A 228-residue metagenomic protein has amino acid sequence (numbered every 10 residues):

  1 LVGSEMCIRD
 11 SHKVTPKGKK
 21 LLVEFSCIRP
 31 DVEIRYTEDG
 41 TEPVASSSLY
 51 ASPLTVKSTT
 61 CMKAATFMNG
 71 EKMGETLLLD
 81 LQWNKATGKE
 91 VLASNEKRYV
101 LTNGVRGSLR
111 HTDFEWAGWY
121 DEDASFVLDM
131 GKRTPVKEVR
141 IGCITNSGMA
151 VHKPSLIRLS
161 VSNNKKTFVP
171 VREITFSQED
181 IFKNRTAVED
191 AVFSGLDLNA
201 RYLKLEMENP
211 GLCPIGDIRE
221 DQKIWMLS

Functional and structural regions predicted by a protein language model:
S4-E5, R9-S125, I144: Short, compositionally stereotyped local motifs that mark structural "simplifiers"
V56, Q178-R185: Short proline/glycine- and polar residue-rich coil/turn motifs
R110-R172, F176, R185-S228: Aromatic, loop-rich ligand-recognition surfaces of beta-strand-rich domains
